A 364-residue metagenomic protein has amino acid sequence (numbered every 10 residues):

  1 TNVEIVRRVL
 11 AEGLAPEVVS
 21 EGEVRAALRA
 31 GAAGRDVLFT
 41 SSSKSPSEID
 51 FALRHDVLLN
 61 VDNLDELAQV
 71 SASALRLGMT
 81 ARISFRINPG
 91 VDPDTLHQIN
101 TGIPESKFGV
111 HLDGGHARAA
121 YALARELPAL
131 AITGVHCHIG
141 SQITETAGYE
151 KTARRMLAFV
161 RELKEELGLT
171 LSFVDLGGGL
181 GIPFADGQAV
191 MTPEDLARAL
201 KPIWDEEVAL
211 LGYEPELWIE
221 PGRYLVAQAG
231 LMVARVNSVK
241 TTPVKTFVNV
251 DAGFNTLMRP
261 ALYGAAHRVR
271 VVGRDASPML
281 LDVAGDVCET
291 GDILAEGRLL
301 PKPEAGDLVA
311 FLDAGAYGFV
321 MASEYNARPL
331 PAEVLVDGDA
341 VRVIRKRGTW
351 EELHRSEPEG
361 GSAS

Functional and structural regions predicted by a protein language model:
T1-F173, I182: Active-site-proximal beta-alpha core segment in soluble small-molecule metabolic enzymes
I5, E145-T152, P183-L196, V226-S238 (+1 more regions): Short glycine/threonine-rich loop-to-helix capping motif typified by GTGT followed within a few residues by an Asp-Pro
R7, R29-A30, A52, A72 (+4 more regions): Short amphipathic alpha-helical segments
V61, F85, G178, I219 (+1 more regions): Active-site flanking residues adjacent to catalytic metal/cofactor-binding acidic residues
I87-V91, I139-I143, G178-I182, R223-L225 (+3 more regions): Glycine-rich beta-alpha junction loops
G140, Y149-W218: Acidic, glycine-rich loop-and-beta core segments that form the ion-binding/anion-interacting portion of active sites
A199, D205-S364: Charged (often Lys/Glu-rich) extended helix/loop segments that serve as interaction or gating elements
